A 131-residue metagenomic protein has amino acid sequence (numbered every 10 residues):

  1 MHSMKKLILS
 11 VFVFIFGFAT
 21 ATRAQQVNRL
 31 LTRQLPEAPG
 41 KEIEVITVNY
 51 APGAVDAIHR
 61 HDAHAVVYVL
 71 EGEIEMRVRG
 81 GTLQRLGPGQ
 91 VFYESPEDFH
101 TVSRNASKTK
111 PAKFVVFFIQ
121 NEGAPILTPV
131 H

Functional and structural regions predicted by a protein language model:
M1-S10: Bacterial N-terminal signal peptides that target proteins for export
F18-A24: Sec/Tat signal peptide C-region and signal peptidase I cleavage site
Q26-I58: A short glycine-rich, His/Asp/Glu-containing loop-to-beta-strand
V27-R29, Q84-G87, V91-F92, I126-T128: All-alpha RGS (Regulator of G-protein Signaling) helical domain and cognate RGS-like helical scaffolds
L35-P39, Y50, G80-E97: Short acidic-glycine-tyrosine-enriched beta hairpin
I58, M76-R77, E94, H100-S107: Short beta-strand His + acidic residue motifs that chelate non-heme Fe in jelly-roll/DSBH and cupin folds
D62-M76: Short, conserved beta-strand element in jelly-roll/cupin
L83, D98-A124: Ligand-binding loop in jelly-roll beta-barrel domains
